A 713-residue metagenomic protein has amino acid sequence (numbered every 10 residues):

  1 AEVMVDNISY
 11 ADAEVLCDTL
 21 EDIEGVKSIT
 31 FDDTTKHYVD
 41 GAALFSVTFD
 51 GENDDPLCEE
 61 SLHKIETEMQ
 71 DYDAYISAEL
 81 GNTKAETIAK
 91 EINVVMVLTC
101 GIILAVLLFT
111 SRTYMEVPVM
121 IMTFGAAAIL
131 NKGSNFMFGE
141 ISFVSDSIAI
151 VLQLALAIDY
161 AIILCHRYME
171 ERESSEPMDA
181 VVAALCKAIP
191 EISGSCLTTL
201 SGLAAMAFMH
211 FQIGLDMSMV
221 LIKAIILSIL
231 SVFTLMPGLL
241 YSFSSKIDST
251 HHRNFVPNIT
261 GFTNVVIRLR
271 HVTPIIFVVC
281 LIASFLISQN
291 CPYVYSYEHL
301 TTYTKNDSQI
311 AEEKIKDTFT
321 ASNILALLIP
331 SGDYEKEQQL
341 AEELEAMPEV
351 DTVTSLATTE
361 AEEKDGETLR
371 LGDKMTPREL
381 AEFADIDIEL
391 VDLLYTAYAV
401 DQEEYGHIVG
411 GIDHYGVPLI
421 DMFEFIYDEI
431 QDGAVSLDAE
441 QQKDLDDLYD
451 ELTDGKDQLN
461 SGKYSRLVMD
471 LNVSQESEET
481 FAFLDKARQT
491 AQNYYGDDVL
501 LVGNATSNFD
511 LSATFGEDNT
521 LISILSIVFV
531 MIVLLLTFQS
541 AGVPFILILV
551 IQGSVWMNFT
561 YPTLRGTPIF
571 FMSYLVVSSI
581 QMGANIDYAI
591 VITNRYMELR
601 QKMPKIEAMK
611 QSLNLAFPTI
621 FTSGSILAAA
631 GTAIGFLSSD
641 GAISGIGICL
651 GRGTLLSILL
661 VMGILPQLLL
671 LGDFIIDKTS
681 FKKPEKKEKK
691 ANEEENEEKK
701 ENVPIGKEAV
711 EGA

Functional and structural regions predicted by a protein language model:
A1, I8-A11, G261, R270-E404: Juxtamembrane segments of multi-pass membrane proteins
A1-N7, C17, F31-A89, N323-S331 (+3 more regions): A short beta-strand structural signal in non-transmembrane regions
D6-T48, T83-E86, D351-R466, D510: Extracytoplasmic
T19, I23, E68, T318 (+5 more regions): Structured segments of extracytoplasmic/periplasmic soluble domains in secreted or envelope-associated proteins
D40-A43, I163, N290-Y297, Y464-L467: Gly-rich Lys/Arg/Thr-decorated short loops/hinges at beta-loop-alpha junctions or inter-strand turns that position
N53-S296, Q475, A482-D485, Q492-A713: Membrane-embedded transmembrane helical bundles of large multi-pass transporters/channels
E298-K305, L328-G332, G455-Q458, D470-E478 (+3 more regions): Short, contiguous acidic/charged loop-to-helix segments that flank catalytic cores in large enzymes
T318-S322, P348, L448-Y449, D457-K463 (+5 more regions): A structural signal for short secondary-structure junctions
